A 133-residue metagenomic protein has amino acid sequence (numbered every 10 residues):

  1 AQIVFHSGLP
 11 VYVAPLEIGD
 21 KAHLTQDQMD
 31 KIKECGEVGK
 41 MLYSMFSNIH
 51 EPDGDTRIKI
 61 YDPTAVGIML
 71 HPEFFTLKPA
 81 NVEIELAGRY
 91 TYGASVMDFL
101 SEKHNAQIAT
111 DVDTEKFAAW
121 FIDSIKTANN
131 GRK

Functional and structural regions predicted by a protein language model:
F5-K133: Conformational coupling and interaction surfaces
